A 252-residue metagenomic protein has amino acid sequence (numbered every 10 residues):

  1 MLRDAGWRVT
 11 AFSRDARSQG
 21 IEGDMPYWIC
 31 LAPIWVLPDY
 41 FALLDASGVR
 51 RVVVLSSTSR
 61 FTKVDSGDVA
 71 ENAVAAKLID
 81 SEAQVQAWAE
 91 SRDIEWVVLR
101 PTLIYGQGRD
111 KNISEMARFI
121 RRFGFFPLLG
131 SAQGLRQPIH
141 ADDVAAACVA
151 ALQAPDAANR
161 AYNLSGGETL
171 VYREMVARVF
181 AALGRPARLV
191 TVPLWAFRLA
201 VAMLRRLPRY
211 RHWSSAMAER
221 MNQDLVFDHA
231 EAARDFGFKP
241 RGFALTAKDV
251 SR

Functional and structural regions predicted by a protein language model:
M1-Y27, E90-S91: N-terminal Rossmann/SDR dinucleotide-binding element
G23-V64, N72-W88: NAD(P)-cofactor binding segment of oxidoreductase domains
R60, I104, V144: Conserved sequence/active-site signature of Rossmann-fold short-chain dehydrogenase/reductase
N72-V98, Q107-D110, S114-E115: Active-site Tyr-X1-5-Lys
D110-E115, G130-L152, N159-N163: Substrate-positioning beta->alpha
E115-A141, P186-D224: Alpha-helical membrane-targeting segments
A154-W213, H229, R234-R252: Mid/C-terminal beta-alpha module of Rossmann-like enzyme folds, strongest in SDR-family dehydrogenases/epimerases
